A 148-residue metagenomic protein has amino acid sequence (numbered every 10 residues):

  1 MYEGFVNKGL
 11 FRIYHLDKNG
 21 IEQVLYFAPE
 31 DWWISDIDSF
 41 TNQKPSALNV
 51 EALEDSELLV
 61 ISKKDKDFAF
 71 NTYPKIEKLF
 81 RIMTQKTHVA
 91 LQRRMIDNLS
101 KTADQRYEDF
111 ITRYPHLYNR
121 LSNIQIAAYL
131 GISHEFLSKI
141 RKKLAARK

Functional and structural regions predicted by a protein language model:
M1-R12, N19, E30-D31: Glycine- and acidic-residue-biased ligand/ion/polar-headgroup-sensing regions
E3, E57, S100: Localized chelating/binding microdomains that coordinate divalent metal ions or stabilize phosphate-bearing
K8, E30, D55, K63 (+3 more regions): ATP/adenylate-binding site constellation spanning eukaryotic-like Ser/Thr protein kinases, ABC-transporter
D17-Q23: Hydrophobic/aromatic-rich structural module bridging two neighboring secondary-structure elements via a short loop
V24-R81: Cyclic-nucleotide recognition modules
D65-K66, T72-I76, F80, Q85-L91 (+2 more regions): Alpha-helical bundle regulatory/interaction domains
K101-K148: Phosphate-/nucleic-acid-contacting segments
